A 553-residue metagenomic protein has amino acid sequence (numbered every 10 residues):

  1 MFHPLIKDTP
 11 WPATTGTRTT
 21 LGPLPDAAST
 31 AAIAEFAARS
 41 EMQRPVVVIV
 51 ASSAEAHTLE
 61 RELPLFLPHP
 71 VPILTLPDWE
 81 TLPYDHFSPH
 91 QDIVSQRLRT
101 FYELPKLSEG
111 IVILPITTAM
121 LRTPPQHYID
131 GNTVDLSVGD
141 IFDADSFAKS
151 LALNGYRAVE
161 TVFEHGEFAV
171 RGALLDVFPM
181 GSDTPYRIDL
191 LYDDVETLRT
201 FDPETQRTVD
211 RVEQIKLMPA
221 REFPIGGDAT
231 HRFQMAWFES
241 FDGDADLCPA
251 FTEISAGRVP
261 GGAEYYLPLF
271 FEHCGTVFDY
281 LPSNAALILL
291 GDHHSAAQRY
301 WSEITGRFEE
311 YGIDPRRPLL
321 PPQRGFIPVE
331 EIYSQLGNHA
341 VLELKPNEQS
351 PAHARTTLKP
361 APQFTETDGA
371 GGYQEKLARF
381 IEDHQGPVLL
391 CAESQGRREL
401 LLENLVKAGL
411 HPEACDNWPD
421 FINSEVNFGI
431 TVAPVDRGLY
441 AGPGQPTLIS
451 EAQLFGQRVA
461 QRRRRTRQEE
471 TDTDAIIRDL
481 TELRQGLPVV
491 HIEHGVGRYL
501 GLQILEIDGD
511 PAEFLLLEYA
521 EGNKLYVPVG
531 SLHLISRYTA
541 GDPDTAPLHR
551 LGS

Functional and structural regions predicted by a protein language model:
M1-S553: ASCE RecA-like P-loop NTPase motor cores that couple ATP hydrolysis to mechanical translocation on nucleic acids
